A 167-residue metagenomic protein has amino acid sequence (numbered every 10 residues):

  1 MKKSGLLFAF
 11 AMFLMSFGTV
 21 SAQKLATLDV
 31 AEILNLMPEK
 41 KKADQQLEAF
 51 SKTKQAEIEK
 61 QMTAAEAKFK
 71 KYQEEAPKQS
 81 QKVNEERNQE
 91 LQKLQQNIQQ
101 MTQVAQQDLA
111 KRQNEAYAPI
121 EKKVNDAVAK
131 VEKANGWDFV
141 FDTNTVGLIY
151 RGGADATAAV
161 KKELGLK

Functional and structural regions predicted by a protein language model:
M1-L25: Bacterial Sec-dependent N-terminal signal peptides
S4, Q23-T145, K167: Amphipathic alpha-helical segments
L148-G152: Short, exposed beta-strand-loop hairpins at the edges of beta-sheets in extracellular/periplasmic proteins
